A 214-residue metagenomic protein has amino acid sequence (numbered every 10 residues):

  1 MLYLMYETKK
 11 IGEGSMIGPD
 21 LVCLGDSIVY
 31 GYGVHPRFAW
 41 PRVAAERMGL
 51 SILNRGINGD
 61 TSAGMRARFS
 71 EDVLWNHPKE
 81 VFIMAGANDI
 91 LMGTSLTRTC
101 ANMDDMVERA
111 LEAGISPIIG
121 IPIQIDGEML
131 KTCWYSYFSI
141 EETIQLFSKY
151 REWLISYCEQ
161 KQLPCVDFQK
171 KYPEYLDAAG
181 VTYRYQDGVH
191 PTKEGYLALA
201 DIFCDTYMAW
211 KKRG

Functional and structural regions predicted by a protein language model:
L4-G64, R68-H77: Serine-esterase "nucleophile elbow" of acetyl-processing enzymes
R47, A67-G214: Alpha-helical cap/lid subdomain in secreted, periplasmic, or secretory-pathway luminal O-acyl-processing enzymes
